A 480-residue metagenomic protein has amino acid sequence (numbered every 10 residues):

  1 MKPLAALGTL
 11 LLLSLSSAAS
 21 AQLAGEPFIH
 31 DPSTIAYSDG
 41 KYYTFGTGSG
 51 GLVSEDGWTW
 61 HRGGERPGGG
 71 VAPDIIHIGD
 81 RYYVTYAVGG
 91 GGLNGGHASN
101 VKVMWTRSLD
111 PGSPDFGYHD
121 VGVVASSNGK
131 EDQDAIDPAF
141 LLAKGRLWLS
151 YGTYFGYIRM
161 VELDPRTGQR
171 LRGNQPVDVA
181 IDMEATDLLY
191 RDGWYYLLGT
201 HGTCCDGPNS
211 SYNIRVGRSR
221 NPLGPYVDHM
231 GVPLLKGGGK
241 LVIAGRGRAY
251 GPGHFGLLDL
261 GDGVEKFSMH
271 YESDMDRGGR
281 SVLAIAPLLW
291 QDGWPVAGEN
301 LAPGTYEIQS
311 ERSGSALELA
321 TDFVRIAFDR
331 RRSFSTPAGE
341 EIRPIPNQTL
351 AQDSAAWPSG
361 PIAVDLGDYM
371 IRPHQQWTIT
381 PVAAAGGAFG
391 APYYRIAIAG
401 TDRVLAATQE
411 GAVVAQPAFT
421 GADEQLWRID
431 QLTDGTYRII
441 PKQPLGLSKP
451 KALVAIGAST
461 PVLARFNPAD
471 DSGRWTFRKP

Functional and structural regions predicted by a protein language model:
M1-G8: Bacterial N-terminal signal peptides that target proteins for export
S14-A18: N-terminal signal peptide c-region/cleavage motif recognized by signal peptidases
S20-R325, S333-T336, E341-R343, G367-Y393 (+4 more regions): Carbohydrate-active catalytic/glycan-binding domains of CAZyme proteins, especially the secreted or lumenal ectodomains
L197, L288, E311-R330, S335 (+3 more regions): A structural signal for the beta-strand cores of small, secreted beta-rich domains
C204-D206, P358, V404, A418-T420 (+1 more regions): Functionally engaged cysteine thiol sites
P361-G367, V413-A418, V462-R465: Aromatic-rich beta-strand patches that line glycan-recognition/binding surfaces of extracellular proteins
G411, T433-P480: Terminal recognition/anchoring or ligand-binding modules at protein termini
